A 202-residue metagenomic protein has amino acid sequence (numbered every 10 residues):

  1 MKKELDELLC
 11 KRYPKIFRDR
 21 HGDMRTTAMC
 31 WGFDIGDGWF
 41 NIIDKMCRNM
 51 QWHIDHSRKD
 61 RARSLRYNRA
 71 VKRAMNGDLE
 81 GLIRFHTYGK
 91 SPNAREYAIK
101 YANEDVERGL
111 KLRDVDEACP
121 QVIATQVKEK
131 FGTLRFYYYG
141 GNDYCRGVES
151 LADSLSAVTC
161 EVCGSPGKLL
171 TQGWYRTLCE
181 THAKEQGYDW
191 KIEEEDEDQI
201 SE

Functional and structural regions predicted by a protein language model:
M1-C145: Long, charged N-terminal interaction/targeting segments
I123-T125, K168-L170, W190: Short secondary-structure junctions
G147-V158, L169-G173: Short, flexible, mixed-charge glycine/proline-rich loop motifs that serve as phosphate/nucleic-acid-contacting
C160-C163, C179: Short cysteine-rich clusters marking metal-coordination/redox-active sites
S165-L169, K184-G187: Short functional micro-motifs and their immediate structural scaffolds
G173-E185: Cysteine-rich micro-motifs
K184-D198: Short metal-binding segments enriched for Cys and/or His
